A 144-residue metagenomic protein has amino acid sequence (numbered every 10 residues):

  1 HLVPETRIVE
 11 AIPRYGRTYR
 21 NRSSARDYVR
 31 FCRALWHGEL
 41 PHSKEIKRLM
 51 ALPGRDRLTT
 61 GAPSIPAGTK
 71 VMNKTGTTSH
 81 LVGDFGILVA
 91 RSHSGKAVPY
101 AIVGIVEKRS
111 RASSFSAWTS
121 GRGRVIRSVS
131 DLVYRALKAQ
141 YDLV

Functional and structural regions predicted by a protein language model:
H1-G38: Mid-domain, small-residue-enriched loop/turn segments at the edges of structured enzyme/sensor domains
F31-K70, T75-V144: Structured C-terminal helix/loop/strand segments within mature extracytoplasmic catalytic/sensor domains
